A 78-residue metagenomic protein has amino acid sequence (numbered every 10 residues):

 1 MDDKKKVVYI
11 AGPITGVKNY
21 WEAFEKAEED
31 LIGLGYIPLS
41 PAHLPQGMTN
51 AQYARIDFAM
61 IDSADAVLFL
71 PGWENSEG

Functional and structural regions predicted by a protein language model:
M1-G78: Conserved catalytic or regulatory cores that recognize and/or transform ribose-phosphate-containing ligands
